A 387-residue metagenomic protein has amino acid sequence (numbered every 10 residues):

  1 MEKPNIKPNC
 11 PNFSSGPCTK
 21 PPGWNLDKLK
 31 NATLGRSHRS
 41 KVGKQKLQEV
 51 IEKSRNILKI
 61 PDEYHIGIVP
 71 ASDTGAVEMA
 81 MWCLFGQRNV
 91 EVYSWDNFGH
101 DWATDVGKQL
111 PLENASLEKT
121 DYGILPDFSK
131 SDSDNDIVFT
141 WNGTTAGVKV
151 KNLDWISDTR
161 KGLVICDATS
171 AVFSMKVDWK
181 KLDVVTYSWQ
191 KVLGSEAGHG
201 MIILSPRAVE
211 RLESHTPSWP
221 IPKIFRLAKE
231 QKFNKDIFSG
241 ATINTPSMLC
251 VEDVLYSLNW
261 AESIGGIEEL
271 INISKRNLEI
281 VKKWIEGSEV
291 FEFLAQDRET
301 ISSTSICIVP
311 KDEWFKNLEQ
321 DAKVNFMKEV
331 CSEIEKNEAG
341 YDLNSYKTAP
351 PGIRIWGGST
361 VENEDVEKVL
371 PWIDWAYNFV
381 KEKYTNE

Functional and structural regions predicted by a protein language model:
M1-K41: N-terminal "arm"/small-domain region of PLP-dependent enzymes with the aminotransferase-like
D27-M79, C83, N97-D105, E286: Conserved N-terminal alpha-helix of the aminotransferase class I/II PLP-enzyme fold
G75, W82-I137: PLP-dependent aminotransferase-like
D121-F173, V184, V192: Active-site phosphate-binding strand-loop segment of PLP-dependent enzymes
W179-Q190, G200: Conserved active-site segment immediately N-terminal to the catalytic lysine that forms the internal aldimine
Q190-W284: Active-site C-terminal subdomain of aminotransferase-like
E286, V290-E364, K368: Conserved C-terminal alpha-helix-loop-beta "cap" of PLP-dependent enzymes that closes/shapes the active-site mouth
